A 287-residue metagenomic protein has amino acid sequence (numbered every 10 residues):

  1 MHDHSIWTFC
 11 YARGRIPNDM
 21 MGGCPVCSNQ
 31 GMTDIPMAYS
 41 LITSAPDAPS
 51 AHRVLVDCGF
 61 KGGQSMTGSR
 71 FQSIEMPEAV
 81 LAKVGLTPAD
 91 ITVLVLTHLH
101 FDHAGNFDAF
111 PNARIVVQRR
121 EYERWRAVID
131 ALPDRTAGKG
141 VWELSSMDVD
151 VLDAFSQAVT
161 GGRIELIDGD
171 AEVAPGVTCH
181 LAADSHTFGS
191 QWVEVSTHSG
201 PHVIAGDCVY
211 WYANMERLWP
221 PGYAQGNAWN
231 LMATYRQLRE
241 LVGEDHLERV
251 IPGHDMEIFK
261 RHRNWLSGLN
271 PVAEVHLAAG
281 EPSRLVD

Functional and structural regions predicted by a protein language model:
M1-M32, D170-A171, A278-V286: Basic, amphipathic N-terminal segments that precede the first structured/catalytic domain
I6, I42, D57, I91 (+7 more regions): Divalent metal-coordination and catalytic microenvironments
I6-Y11, Y39-T43, D47-A48, L166-H198: Core dinuclear metal-dependent hydrolase active-site scaffold
R13-A79, K83, Q191-D207: Conserved beta-strand hairpin/beta-sheet module of binuclear metal-dependent hydrolase folds, prominently
K61-Q64, V141-W142, S146, D153-Q157 (+2 more regions): Metallo-beta-lactamase
F71-V117: Active-site metal-binding motif and surrounding structural segment of the metallo-beta-lactamase
S73-V80, R114, D184, F259-E281: Short, electropositive alpha-helical surface patch
E75-L86, D90, R120-L181, A228-L247: Metallo-beta-lactamase
